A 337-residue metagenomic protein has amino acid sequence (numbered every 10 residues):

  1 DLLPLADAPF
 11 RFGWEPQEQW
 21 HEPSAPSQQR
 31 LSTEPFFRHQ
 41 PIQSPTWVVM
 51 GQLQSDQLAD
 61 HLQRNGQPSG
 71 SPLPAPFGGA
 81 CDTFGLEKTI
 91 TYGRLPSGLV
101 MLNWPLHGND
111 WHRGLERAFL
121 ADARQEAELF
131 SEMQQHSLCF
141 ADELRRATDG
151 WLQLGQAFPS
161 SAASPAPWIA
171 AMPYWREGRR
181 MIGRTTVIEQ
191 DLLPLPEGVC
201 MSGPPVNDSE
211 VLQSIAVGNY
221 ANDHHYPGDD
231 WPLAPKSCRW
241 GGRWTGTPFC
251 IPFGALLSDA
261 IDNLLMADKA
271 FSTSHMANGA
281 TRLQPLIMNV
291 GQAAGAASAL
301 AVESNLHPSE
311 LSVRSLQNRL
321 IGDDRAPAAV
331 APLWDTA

Functional and structural regions predicted by a protein language model:
D1-A337: Flavin (FAD/FMN)-binding glycine-rich loop and adjacent Rossmann-like elements that form
